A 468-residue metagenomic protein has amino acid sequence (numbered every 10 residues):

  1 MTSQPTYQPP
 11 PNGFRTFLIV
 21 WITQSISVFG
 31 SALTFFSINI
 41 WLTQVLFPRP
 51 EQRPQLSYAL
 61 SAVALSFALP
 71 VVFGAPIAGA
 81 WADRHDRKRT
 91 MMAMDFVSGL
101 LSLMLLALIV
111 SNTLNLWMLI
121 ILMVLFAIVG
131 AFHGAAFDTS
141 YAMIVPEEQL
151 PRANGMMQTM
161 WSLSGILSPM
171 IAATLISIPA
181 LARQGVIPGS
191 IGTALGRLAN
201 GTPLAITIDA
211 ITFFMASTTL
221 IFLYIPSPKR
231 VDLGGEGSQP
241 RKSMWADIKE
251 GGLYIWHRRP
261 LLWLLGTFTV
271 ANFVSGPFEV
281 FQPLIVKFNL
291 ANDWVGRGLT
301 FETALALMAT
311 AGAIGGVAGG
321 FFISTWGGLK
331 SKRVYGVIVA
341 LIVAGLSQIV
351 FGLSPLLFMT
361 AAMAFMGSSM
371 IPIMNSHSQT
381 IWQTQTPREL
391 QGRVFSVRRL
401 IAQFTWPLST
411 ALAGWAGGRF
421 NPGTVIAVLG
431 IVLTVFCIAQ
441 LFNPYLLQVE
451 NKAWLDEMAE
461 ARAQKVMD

Functional and structural regions predicted by a protein language model:
T2-L18, P226-G266, E457-D468: Juxtamembrane intracellular "pre-TM" segments in multi-pass secondary transporters
T2-L69, Q184, L253-G312: Helix-loop boundary and gating motifs at the non-cytosolic
S3, L18, A59-S66, F73 (+9 more regions): C-terminal transmembrane bundle of multi-pass solute transporters/carriers
P5-P9, S61-A62, P146, P188 (+2 more regions): Short, motif-level signal for alpha-helix interfacial/capping segments enriched in acidic residues and aromatics/proline
T16-F36, V63-L101, M118-P179, I208 (+6 more regions): Substrate-agnostic recognition of the 12-TM MFS/MFS-like secondary transporter fold
S37-R49, L105-S111, L167-I208, L284 (+2 more regions): Transmembrane alpha-helix termini and helix-breaking/packing motifs in multi-pass membrane transporters
P54-S66, L106-I109, W117-V129, N200-T202 (+3 more regions): Transmembrane-helix motif of ABC transporter permease domains
N112, T139, M143, N200-T202 (+2 more regions): Helix-loop junctions on the cytosolic side of multi-pass membrane transporters, especially the intracellular loop
